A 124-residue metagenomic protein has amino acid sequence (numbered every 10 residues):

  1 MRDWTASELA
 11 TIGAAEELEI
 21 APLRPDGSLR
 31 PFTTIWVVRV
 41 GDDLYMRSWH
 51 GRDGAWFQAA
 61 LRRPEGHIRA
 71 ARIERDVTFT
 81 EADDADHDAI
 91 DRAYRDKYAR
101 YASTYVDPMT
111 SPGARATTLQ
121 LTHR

Functional and structural regions predicted by a protein language model:
M1-E19: Extreme N-terminal tail/first-helix region
A6-E8, R24, Y105-P108: Short, P/G- and charge-enriched loop/turn segments at secondary-structure junctions
L9-A10, W36, M109-S111: Short secondary-structure boundary/capping segments
A10, R30-T33, A60-H67: N-proximal short alpha-helices
A15-H50, Q58, T78: Short beta-strand segments
H50-R124: Short, structured beta-strand-loop surface elements
